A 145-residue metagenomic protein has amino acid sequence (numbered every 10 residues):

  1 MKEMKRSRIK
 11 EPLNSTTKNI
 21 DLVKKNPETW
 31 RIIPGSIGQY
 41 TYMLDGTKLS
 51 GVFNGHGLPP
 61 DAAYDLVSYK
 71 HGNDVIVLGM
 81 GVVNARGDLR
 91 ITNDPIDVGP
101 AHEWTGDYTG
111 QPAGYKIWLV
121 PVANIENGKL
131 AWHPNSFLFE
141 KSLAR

Functional and structural regions predicted by a protein language model:
M1-R145: N-terminal targeting/export leaders
